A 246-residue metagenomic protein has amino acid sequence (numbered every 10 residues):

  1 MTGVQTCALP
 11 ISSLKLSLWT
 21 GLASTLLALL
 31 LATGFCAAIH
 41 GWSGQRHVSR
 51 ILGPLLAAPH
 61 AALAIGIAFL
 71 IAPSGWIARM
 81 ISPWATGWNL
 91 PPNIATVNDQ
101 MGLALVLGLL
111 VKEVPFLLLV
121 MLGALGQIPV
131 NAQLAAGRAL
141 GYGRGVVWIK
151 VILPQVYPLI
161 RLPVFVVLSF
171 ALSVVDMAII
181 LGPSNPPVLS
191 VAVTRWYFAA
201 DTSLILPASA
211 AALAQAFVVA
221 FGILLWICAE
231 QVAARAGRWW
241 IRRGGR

Functional and structural regions predicted by a protein language model:
M1, A8-G126, Q155, L159-V175 (+3 more regions): Membrane-water interface segments at the C-terminal ends of transmembrane alpha-helices in multi-pass inner-membrane
Q5-T6, P10, L189, V193: Activation loop
L14, P54, N131-L140, A208: Short hydrophobic faces within alpha-helices
S49, G53, S82-T86, L134-A139 (+2 more regions): Short amphipathic alpha-helical coupling elements at transmembrane boundaries
G126-N131, A135-V156: Short helix-to-coil transition segments within interhelical loops that connect adjacent transmembrane helices
D176-S203: Glycine-rich helix-loop "coupling/hinge" segments at transmembrane-helix boundaries in multipass transporters
P186-P187, T202-I205, V219, C228-V232: Membrane-protein extramembrane domains
E230-R246: Flexible interhelical linker loops that connect adjacent transmembrane helices in multi-pass membrane transporters
